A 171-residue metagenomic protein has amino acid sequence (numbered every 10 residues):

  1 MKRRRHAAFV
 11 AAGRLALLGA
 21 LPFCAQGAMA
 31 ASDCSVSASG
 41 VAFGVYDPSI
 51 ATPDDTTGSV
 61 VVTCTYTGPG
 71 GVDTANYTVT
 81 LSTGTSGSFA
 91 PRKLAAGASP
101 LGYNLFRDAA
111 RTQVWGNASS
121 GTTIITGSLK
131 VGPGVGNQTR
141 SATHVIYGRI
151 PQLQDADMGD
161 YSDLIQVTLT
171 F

Functional and structural regions predicted by a protein language model:
M1-V10: N-terminal secretory signal peptides that target proteins for export/translocation
A12-A25: Bacterial N-terminal signal peptides
A28-A98, V131-F171: N-terminal small/polar-rich segments of proteins
T80-G84, N104-D108, G116-A118: Predominantly extracellular/luminal cell-surface or secreted proteins
R111-N137: Extended, solvent-exposed segments with strong compositional bias
